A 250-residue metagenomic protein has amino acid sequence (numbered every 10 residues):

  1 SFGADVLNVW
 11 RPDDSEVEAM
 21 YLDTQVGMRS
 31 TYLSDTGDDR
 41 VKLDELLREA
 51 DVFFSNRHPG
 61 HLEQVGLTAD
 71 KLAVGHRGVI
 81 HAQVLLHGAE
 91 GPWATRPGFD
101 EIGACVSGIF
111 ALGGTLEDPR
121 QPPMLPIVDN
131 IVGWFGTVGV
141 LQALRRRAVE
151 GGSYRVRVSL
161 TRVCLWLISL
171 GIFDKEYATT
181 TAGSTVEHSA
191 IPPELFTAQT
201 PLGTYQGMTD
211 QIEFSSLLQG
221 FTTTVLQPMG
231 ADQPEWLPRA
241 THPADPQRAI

Functional and structural regions predicted by a protein language model:
S1-R162, W166, F173-I250: N-terminal helix-loop segment corresponding to the beta1-alpha1 unit of nucleotide/adenylate-binding folds
